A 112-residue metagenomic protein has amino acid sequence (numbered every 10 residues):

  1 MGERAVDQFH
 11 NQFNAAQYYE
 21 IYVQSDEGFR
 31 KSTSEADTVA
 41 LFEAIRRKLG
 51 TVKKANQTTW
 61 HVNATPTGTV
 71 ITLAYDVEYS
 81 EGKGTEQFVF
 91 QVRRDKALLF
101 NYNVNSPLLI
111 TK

Functional and structural regions predicted by a protein language model:
M1-A15: Short, low-complexity N-terminal intrinsically disordered segments enriched in polar/charged residues
E3, Y19-T72, Y79: Short solvent-exposed beta->alpha transition segments
H10, Q24-S25, E86, A97: Functionally constrained cores in energy, signaling, and assembly domains
H10-F13, F29, A40, Y79 (+2 more regions): Low-complexity, compositionally biased segments
F13, A44-R47, R94: Structural motif
T59-K112: Exposed beta-sheet edge and beta->alpha loop/turn motif
